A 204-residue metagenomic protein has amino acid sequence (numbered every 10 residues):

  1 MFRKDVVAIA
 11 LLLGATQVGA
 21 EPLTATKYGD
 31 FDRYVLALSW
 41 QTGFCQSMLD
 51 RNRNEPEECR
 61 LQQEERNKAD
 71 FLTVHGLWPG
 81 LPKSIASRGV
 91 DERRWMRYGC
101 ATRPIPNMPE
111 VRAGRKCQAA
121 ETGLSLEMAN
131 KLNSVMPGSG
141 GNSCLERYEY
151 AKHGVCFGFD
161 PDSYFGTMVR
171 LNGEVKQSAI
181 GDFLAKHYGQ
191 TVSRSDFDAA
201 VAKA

Functional and structural regions predicted by a protein language model:
R3-I9: Sec-dependent signal peptide recognition, specifically the positively charged N-region followed immediately by
I9-L11, E21, L36, T122 (+1 more regions): Intrinsic-disorder/low-complexity peptide segments enriched for small residues
L11, A25-Y28, Q62-E65: A general structural signal for short secondary-structure junctions and capping/turn motifs
A15-Q17: N-terminal signal peptide c-region/cleavage motif recognized by signal peptidases
A20-R53: N-terminal module-boundary/linker segments of secreted carbohydrate-active enzymes
N54-A204: Domain-level detector of nuclease and nuclease-like folds in predominantly extracellular/periplasmic contexts
